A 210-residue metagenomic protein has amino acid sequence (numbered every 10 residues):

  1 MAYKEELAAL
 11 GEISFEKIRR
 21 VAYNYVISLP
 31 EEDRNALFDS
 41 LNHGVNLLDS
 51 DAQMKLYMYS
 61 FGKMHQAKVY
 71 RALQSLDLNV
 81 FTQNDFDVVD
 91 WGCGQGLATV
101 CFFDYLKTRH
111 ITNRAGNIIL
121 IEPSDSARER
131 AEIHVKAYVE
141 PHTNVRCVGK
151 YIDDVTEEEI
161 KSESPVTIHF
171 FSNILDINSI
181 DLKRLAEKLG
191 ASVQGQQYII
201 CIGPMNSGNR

Functional and structural regions predicted by a protein language model:
M1-S40: N-terminal auxiliary segments of SAM/dcSAM-dependent transferases
V45-N79: Class I SAM-dependent methyltransferase Rossmann-like catalytic core, especially the SAM/SAH-binding loop
Q95-I111: Conserved SAM-binding loop of SAM-dependent methyltransferases across substrates and taxa, primarily the Class I
S124: Conserved SAM/SAH-binding beta-strand->alpha-helix loop
E129-S162: S-adenosyl-L-methionine
P165-D181: A short SAM/SAH-binding and catalytic strip from SAM-dependent methyltransferases
K183-G195: A short glycine-rich, Lys/Arg-flanked "PGG" loop and its adjoining helix->strand segment in the class I
G195-N206: Conserved beta-strand signature within the Rossmann-like core of class I S-adenosyl-L-methionine
